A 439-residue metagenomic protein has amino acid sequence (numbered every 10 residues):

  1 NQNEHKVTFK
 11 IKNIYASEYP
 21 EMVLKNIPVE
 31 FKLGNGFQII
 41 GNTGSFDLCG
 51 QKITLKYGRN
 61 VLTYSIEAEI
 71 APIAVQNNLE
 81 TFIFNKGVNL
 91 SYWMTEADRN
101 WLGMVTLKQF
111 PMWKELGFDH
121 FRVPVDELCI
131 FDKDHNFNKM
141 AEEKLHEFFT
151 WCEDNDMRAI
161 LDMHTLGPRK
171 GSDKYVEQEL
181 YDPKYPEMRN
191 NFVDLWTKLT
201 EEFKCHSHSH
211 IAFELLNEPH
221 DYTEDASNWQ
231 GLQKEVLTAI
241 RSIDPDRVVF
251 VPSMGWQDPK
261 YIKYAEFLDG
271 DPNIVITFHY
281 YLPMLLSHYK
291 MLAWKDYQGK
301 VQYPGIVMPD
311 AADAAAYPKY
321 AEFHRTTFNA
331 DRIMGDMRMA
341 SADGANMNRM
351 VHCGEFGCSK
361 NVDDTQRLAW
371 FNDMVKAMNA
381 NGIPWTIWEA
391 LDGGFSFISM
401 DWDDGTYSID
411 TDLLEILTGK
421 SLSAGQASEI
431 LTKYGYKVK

Functional and structural regions predicted by a protein language model:
N1-P72: Beta-rich interaction/scaffold domains
E4-F9, E96-K108, M291-D296: Short, polar loop/linker segments at the starts of domains and inter-domain junctions
L79-V248, S253-K263, I416-E429, Y434: Active-site mouth of glycoside hydrolases
M140, E177-L180, E266-G270, A293-K295 (+2 more regions): Short, hinge-like loop/turn segments at secondary-structure boundaries
P186, N190-F323, T327, R338-S359 (+1 more regions): Active-site region of glycoside hydrolase catalytic domains
R332-I333: Alpha-helical scaffold elements lining the catalytic groove of polysaccharide deacetylases
V362-K439: Aromatic-rich peripheral "rim/lid" segments of glycoside hydrolase catalytic domains that contact and position glycan
